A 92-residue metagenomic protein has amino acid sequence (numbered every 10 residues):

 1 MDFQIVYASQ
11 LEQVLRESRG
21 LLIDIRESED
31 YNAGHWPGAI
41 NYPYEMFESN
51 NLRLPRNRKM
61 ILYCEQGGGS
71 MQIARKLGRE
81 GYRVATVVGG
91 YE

Functional and structural regions predicted by a protein language model:
M1-A33: Flexible, polar/low-complexity N-terminal or interdomain linker segments that lie immediately upstream of folded
I5, L22, A39-N41, V84-T86: Conserved beta-strand scaffold positions in the cores of enzyme catalytic domains, especially in NTP/NDP-utilizing
H35-P37, E80: Short, structured coil segments at secondary-structure junctions
G38-I61: Helix-loop module immediately N-terminal to the HCX5R catalytic loop in PTP-like cysteine phosphatase domains
R53-E92: Catalytic cysteine-centered active loop of the rhodanese-like fold, especially the PTP/DSP P-loop
